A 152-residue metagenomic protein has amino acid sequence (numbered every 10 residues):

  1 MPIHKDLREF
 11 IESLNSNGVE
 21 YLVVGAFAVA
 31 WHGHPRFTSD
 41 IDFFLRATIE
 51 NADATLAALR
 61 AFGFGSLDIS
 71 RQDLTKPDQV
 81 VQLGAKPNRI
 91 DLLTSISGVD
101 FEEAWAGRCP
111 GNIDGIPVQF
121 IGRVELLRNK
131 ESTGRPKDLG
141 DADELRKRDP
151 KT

Functional and structural regions predicted by a protein language model:
M1-T152: Compositionally biased terminal segments of proteins
